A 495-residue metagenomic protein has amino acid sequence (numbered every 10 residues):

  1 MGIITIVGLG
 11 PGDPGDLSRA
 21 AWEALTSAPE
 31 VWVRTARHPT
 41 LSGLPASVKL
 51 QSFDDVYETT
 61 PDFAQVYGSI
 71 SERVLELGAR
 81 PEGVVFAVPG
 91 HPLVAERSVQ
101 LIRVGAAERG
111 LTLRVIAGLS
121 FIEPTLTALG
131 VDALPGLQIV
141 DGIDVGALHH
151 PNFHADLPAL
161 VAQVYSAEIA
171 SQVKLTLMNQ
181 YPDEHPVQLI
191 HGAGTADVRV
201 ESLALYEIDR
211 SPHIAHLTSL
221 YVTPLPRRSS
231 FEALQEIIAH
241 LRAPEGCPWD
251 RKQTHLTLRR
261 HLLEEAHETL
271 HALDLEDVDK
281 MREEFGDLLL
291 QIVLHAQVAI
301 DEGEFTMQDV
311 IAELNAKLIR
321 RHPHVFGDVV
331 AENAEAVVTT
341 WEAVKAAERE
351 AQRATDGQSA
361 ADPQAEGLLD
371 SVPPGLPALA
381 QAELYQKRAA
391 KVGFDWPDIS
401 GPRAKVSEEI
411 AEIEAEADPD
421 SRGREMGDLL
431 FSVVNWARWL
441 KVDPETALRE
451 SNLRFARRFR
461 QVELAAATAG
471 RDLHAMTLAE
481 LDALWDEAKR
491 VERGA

Functional and structural regions predicted by a protein language model:
M1-I116: Class I S-adenosyl-L-methionine
G2-V7, E23, E30-V33, A79 (+6 more regions): Beta-strand/loop-alpha-helix module characteristic of Rossmann-like adenine-cofactor folds
S69-R73, P124, E265-E268: Well-ordered alpha-helical segments embedded in enzymatic catalytic cores
S202-K280, D328-E416, A466-A495: Extended low-complexity intrinsically disordered regions
L262-L270, V278-I300, E304, Q308-A316 (+3 more regions): An amphipathic alpha-helical micro-motif enriched in hydrophobic residues with embedded/adjacent acidic residues
